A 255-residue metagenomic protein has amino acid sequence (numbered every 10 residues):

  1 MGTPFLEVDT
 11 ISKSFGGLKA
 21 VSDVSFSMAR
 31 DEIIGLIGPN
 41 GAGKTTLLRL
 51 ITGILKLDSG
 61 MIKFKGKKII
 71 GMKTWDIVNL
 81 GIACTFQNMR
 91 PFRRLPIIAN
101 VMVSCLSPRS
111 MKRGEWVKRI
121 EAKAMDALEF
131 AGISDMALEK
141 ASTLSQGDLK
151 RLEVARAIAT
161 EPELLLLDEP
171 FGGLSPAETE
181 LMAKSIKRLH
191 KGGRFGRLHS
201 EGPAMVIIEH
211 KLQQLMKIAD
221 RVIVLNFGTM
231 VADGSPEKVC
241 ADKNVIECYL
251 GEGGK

Functional and structural regions predicted by a protein language model:
G2-K255: Glycine-rich phosphate-binding loops of nucleotide-dependent enzymes
